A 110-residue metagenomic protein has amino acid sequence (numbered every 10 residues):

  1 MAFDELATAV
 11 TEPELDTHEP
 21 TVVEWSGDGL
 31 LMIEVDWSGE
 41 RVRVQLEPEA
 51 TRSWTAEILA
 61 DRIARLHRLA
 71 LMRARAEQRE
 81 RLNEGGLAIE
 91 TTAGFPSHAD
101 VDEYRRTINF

Functional and structural regions predicted by a protein language model:
M1-M32, R43, P48-F110: Acidic, negatively charged sequence signal that fires either on conserved catalytic/metal-binding carboxylates
D36: Short, acidic, Ser/Thr-enriched surface-loop or helix-capping motifs
